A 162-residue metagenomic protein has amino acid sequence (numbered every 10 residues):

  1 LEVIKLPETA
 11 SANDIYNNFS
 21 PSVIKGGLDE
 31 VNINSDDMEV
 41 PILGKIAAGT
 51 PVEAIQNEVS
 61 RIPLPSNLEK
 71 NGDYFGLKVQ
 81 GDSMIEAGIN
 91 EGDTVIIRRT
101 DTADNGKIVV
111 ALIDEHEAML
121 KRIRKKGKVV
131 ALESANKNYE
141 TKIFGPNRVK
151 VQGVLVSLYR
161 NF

Functional and structural regions predicted by a protein language model:
L1-I85, A118, K126-V129, Q152 (+1 more regions): Short, positionally conserved secondary-structure boundary motifs
L28-V31, Q80-F162: C-terminal regulatory/effector modules of DNA-binding transcriptional regulators
